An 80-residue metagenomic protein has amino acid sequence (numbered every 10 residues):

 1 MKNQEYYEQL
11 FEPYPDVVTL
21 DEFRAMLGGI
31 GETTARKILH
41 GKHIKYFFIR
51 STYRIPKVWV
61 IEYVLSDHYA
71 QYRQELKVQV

Functional and structural regions predicted by a protein language model:
M1-E8, Q74, V78-V80: Short, Lys/Arg-enriched, disordered terminal segments
N3-T34: Polyanion-binding surface elements
E12, L39-H40, L65: Alpha-helix boundary recognition
V17, I44-K45, A70: A general structural signal for well-ordered secondary-structure junctions
L20, R54, H68-Q71: Short, structured secondary-structure boundary patches
E22, W59-V60: Short, well-ordered alpha-helical scaffold segment located in the soluble/lumenal catalytic or ligand-binding core
M26-V58: Major-groove DNA-recognition helix of helix-turn-helix-type DNA-binding domains
V60-V80: A short, Lys/Arg-enriched interface patch at domain edges and termini
